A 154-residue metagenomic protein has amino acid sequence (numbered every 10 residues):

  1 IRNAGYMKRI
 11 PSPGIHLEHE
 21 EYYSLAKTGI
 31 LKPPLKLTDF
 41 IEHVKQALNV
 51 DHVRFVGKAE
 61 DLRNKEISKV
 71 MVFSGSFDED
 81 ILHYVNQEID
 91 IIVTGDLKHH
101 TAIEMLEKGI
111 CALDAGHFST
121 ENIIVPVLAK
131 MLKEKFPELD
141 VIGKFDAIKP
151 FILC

Functional and structural regions predicted by a protein language model:
I1-C154: Hydrophobic structural segments
